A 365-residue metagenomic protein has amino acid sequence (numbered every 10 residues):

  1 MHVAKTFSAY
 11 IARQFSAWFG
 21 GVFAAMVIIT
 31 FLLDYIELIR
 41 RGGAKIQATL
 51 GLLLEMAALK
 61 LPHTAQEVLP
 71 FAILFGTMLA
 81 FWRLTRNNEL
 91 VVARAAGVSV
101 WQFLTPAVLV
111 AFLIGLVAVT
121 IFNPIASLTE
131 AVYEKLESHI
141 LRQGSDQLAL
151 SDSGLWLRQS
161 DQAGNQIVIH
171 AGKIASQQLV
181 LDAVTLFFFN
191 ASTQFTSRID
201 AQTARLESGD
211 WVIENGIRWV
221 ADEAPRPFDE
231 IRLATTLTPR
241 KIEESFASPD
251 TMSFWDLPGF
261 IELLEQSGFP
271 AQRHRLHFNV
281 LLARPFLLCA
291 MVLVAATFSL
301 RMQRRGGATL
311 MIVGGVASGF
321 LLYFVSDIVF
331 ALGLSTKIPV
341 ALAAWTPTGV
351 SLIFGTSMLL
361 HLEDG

Functional and structural regions predicted by a protein language model:
M1-N87: Membrane-anchoring signal-anchor transmembrane alpha-helices and their immediate flanking context
A4-F15, R86-L104, L300, R304-L310: Interfacial "coupling" helices/loops that link adjacent transmembrane helices in transporter permeases
W18-T30, H63-F75, V110-V119, R284-V292 (+3 more regions): Hydrophobic alpha-helical transmembrane segments in multi-pass membrane proteins
L50-G51, A111-D222: Non-transmembrane, extracytosolic/lumenal segments of membrane-associated proteins
L53, A57-L59, I261-L281: Short, aromatic-rich amphipathic segments at membrane interfaces that lie adjacent to a transmembrane helix or signal
A58, P62-A163, P347: Internal alpha-helical transmembrane segments
P239-G268: Extended, hydrophilic extramembrane loops/domains of integral membrane proteins
P270-H361: Transmembrane alpha-helical segments that form the functional core of multipass membrane systems
